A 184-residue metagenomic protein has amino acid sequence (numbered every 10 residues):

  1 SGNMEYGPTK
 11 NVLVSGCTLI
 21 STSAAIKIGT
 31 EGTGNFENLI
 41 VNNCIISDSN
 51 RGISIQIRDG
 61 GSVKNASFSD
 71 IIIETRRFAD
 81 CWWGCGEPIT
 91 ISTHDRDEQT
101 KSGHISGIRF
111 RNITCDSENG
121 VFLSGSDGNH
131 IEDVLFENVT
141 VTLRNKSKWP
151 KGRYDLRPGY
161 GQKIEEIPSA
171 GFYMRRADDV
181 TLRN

Functional and structural regions predicted by a protein language model:
S1-N184: Extracellular/periplasmic carbohydrate-active domains that bind, remodel, or depolymerize complex polysaccharides
